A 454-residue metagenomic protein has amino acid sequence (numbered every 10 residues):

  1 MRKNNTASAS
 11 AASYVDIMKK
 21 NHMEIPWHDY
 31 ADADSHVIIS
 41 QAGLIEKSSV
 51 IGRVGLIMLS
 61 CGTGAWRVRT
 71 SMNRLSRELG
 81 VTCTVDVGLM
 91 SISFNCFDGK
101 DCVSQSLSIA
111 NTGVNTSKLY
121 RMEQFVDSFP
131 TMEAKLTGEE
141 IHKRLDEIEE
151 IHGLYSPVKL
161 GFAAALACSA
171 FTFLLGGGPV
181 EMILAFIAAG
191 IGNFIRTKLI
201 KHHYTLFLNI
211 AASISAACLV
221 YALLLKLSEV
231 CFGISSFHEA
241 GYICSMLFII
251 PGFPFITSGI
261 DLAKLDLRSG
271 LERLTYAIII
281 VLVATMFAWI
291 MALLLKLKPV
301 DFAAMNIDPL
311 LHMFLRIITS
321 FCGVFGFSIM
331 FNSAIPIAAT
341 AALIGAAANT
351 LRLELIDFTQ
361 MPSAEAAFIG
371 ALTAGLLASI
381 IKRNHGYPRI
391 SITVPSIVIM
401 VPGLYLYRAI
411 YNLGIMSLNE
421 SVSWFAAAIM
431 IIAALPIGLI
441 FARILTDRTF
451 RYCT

Functional and structural regions predicted by a protein language model:
M1-H142, E147-E149, G153: Soluble N-terminal domains of membrane-associated systems
E139-H152, L166-G177, R196-Y204, L294-D308 (+3 more regions): Short juxtamembrane and helix-loop transition motifs at transmembrane-helix boundaries in membrane proteins
L154-T257, I329-F331, I335, T340: Core alpha-helical transmembrane segments of integral membrane proteins
V158-F162, M182-I187, L208-A212, L274 (+7 more regions): Hydrophobic alpha-helical transmembrane segments
A170-L175, I191-I200, A216, V220-S228 (+8 more regions): Alpha-helical membrane-inserting segments
F173-A188, F237-P251, A303-T319, T359-L372 (+1 more regions): Structural signature of hydrophobic alpha-helical transmembrane segments
S228-F237, L295-L310, N412-S423: Membrane-interface helix termini and inter-helical loops of multi-pass transporters
G241-M246, T257-V281, A346-T454: C-terminal transmembrane helix-loop-helix hairpin of multi-pass membrane proteins
